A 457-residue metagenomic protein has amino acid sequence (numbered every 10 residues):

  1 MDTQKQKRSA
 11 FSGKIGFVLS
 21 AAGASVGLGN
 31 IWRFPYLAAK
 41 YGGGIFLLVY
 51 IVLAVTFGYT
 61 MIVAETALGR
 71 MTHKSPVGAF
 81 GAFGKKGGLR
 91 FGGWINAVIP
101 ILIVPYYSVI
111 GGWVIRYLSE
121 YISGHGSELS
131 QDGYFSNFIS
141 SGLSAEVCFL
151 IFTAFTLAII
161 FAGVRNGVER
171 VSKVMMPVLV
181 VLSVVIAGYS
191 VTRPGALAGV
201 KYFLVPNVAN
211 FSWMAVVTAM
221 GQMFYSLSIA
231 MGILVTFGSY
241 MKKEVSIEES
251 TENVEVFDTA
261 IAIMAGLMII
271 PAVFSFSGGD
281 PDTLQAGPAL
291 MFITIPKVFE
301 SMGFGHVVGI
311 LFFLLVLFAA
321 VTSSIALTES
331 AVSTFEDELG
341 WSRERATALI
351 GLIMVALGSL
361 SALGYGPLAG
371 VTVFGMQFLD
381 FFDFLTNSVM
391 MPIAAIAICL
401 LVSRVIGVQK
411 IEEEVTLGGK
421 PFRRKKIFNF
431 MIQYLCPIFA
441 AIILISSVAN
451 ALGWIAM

Functional and structural regions predicted by a protein language model:
M1-W32, M61-T66, R70-F83, G87-W94 (+2 more regions): Membrane-interface "cap" regions at the ends of multi-pass membrane proteins
D2-K7, F11, E169, K173-V321 (+1 more regions): Membrane-embedded translocation segments of transport machinery
D2-Q4, G78, G111-S140, Y240-E244 (+5 more regions): Helix-loop-helix connectors at the membrane interface of multi-pass transporters/channels
K5-R8, L37-Y41, P76-I95, S108-R165 (+5 more regions): Inter-helical loop and helix-membrane interface segments of multi-pass membrane transporters/permeases
A10-A21, I45-V49, G87-I101, V147-F152 (+6 more regions): Select transmembrane alpha-helical segments in multipass membrane proteins
G13-L53, G238, E249-E252, V256-T259 (+2 more regions): Transmembrane helix-boundary motif of multi-pass solute transporters/channels
A38-A64, S144, M390-A394: Extracellular loop-to-transmembrane helix junctions
L379-L400, R423-M457: A generic transmembrane alpha-helix motif of multi-pass inner-membrane proteins
